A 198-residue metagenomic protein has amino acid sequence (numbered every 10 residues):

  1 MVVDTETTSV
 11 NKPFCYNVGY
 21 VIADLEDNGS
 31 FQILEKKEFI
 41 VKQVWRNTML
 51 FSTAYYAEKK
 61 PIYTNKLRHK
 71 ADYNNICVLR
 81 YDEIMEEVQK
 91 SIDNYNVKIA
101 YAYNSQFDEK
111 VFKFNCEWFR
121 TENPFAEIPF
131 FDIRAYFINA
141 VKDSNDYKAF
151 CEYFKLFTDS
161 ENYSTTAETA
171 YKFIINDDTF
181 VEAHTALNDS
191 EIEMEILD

Functional and structural regions predicted by a protein language model:
M1-K113: Conserved non-catalytic scaffold segment of RNase H-like nuclease domains
V10-K12, I138, E195: Conserved protein kinase catalytic core
Q32-E35, A126-F130: A short coil-to-beta-strand element that immediately follows conserved catalytic motifs
E38-V41, P129-A135: Structural signal for conserved beta-strand scaffold positions within catalytic alpha/beta enzyme cores
Y95, I99-Q106, V111, N115-C116 (+1 more regions): Acidic, Mg2+-coordinating catalytic module of metal-dependent nucleases/exonucleases that use a two-metal-ion mechanism
E117-I128: A short alpha->loop->secondary-structure connector
F131-T158: Short alpha-helix plus adjacent loop in nuclease-associated cores
